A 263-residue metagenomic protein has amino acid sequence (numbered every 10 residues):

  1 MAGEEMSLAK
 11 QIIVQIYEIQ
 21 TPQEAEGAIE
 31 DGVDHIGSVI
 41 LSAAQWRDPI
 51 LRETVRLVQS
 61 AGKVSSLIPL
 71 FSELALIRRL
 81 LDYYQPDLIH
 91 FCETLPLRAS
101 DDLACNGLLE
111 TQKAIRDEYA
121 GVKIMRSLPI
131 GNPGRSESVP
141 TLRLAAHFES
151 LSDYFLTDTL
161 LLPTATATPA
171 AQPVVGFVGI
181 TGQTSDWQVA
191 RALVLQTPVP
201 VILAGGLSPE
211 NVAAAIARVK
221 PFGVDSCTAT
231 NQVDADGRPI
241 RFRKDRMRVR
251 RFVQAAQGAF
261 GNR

Functional and structural regions predicted by a protein language model:
I12, I16-T21, A28, I68-L74 (+2 more regions): Glycine-rich beta-to-alpha transition loops that act as phosphate-gripper elements at the mouths of alpha/beta enzyme
Q23-E30, R78, P140-L151, V212-R218: Short amphipathic alpha-helices and their capping/turn segments at secondary-structure boundaries
G27-G37, Y83-D87: Catalytic domains of carbohydrate-active enzymes, especially glycoside hydrolases
A28, I89, F155, D186 (+4 more regions): Conserved, mostly hydrophobic/aromatic
V33-A44, H90-S100, L156-T164, R218-V249: Glycine-rich phosphate-binding active-site loops on the catalytic face of alpha/beta enzymes
I40-A44, Q59-D82, P86-P198: Conserved anion-binding
L51-V58, A99-A104, L108-I115, A167-V175 (+1 more regions): C-terminal helical cap(s) of enzyme catalytic domains, especially alpha/beta-barrels
I202-K220, N231-D234: A C-terminal functional module that forms or caps the active site or interfaces directly with catalytic machinery
